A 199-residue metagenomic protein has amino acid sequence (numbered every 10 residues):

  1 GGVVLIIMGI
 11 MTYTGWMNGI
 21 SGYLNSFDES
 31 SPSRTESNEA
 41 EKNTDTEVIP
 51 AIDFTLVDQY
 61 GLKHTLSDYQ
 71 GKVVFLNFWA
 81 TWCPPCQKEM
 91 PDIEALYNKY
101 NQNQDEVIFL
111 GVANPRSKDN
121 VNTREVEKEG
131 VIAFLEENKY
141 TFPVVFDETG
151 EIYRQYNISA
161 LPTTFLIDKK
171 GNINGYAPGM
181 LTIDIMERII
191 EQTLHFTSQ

Functional and structural regions predicted by a protein language model:
G1-T44: Hydrophobic alpha-helical segments characteristic of multipass inner/organellar membrane proteins
E29-L66: N-terminal "domain-start" segment that seeds a small globular fold
F54, H64, Y69, F78-W79 (+3 more regions): Conserved hydrophobic/aromatic "anchor" residues that stabilize well-ordered secondary structure elements
Q70-G71, F78-A95: Conserved redox-active cysteine motifs that mediate thiol-disulfide chemistry, especially di-cysteine Cys-X(1-2)-Cys
K88-N138, E148-R154: Structural microenvironment flanking redox-active thiols in thiol-disulfide oxidoreductases
F134-F142, F146-H195: Thiol/disulfide oxidoreductase modules built on the thioredoxin-like
T197-Q199: Non-globular targeting/processing and membrane-anchoring segments
